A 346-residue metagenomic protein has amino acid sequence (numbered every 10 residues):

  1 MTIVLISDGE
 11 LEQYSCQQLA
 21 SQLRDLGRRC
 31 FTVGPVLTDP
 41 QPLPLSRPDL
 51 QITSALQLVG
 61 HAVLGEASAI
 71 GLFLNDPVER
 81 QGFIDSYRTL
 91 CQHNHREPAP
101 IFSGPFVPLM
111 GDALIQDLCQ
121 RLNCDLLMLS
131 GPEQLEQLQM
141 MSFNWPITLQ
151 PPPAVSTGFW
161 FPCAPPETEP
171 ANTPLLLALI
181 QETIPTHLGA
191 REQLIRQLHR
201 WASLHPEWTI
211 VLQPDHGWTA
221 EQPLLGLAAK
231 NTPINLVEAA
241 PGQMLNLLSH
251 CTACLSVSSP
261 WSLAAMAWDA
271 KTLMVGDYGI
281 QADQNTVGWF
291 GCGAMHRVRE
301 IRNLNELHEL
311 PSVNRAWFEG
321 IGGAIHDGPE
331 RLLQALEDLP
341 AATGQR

Functional and structural regions predicted by a protein language model:
M1-E10, L176-Q181: Nucleotide-activated donor-dependent transferases that construct or modify glycoconjugates
V4-D25, F31-L149: Active-site and donor-binding regions of nucleotide-sugar-utilizing enzymes
S15, Q22, S156, W160-G226: Conserved catalytic-core segment of nucleotide-activated headgroup transferases in glycan assembly
Q22, C119, W201, N246-L247 (+1 more regions): Hydrophobic/aromatic ligand-binding patch that stacks against planar heteroaromatic rings of cofactors or nucleotides
Q116, Q120-G189: A nucleotide-sugar donor-handling region in carbohydrate enzymes
P223-A240: Nucleotide-activated donor-binding/catalytic signature segment of Leloir-type glycosyltransferases, i.e., the conserved
A240-T286: A donor-sugar binding/catalytic signature common to diverse glycosyltransferases and related nucleotide-sugar
N285-R346: Leloir-type glycosyltransferase catalytic cores
